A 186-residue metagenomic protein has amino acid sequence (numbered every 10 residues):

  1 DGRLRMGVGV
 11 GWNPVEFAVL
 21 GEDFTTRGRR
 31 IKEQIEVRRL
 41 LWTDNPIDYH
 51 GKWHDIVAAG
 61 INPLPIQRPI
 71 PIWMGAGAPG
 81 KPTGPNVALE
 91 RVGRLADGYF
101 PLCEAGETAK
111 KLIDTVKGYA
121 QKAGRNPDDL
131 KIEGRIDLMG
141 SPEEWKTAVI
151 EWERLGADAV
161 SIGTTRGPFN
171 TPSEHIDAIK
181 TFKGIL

Functional and structural regions predicted by a protein language model:
D1-L186: Active-site-adjacent structural elements that line small-molecule/cofactor binding pockets in enzymes
